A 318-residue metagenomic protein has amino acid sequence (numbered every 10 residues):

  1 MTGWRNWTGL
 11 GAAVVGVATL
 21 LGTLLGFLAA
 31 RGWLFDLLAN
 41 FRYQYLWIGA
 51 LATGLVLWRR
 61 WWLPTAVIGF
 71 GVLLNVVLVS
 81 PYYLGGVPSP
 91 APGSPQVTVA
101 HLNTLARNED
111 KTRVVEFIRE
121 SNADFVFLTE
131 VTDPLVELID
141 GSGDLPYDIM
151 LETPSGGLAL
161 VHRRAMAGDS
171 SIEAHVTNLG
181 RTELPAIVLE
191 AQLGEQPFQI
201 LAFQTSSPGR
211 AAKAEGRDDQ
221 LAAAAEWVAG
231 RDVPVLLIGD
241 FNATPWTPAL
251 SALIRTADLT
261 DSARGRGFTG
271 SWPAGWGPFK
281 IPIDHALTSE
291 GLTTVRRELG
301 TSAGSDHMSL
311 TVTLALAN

Functional and structural regions predicted by a protein language model:
M1-T8: Short, Lys/Arg-rich N-terminal segment immediately upstream of the first membrane anchor
T2, L55-L63: Cytoplasmic membrane-interface segments at the C-terminal ends of transmembrane helices
G9-V56: Membrane-embedded alpha-helical segments of integral membrane proteins
F35-D36, W62-I68: Short, aromatic-rich membrane-interface segments at the entry and exit of alpha-helical transmembrane domains
W58, A66-F117, E173: N-terminal signal-anchor transmembrane helix
L105-R119, F125-N318: Soluble catalytic domains of enzymes that build or remodel membrane lipids, polysaccharides, and related
